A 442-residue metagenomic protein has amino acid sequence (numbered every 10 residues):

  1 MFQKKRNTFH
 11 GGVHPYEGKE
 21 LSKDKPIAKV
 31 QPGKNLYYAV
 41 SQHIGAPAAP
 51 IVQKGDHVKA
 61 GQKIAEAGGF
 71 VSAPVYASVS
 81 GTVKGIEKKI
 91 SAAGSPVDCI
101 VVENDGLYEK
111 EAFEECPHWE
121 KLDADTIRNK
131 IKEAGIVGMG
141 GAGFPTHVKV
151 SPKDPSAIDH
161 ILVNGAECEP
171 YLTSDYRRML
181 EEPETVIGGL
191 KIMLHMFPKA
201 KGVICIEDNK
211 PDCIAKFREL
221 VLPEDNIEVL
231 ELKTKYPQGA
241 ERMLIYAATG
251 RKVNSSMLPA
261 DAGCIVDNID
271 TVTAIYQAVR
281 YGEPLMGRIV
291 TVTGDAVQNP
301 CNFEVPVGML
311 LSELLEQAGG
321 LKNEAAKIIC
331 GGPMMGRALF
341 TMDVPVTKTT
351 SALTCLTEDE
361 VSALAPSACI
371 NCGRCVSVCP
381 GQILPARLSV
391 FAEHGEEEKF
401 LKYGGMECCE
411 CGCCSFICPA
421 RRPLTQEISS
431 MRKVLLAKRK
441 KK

Functional and structural regions predicted by a protein language model:
M1-I51: N-terminal, Lys/Arg-enriched amphipathic/low-complexity engagement segments that precede the first folded domain
A48-H57, G61: Short histidine-centered loop motifs in beta-beta connectors
V58-S72, E87, V97-N104: Short hydrophobic beta/alpha edge segments that flank linear recognition/processing sites
G81-V83: Conserved hydrophobic positions within beta-strands
G85-F144, K153-S156, P211: Acidic low-complexity segments
K110, G138, I161-D175, A296: Gly-rich Lys/Arg/Thr-decorated short loops/hinges at beta-loop-alpha junctions or inter-strand turns that position
K199-L311, Q317-K322, G332: Hydrophobic alpha-helical positions that pack around
T350-P366, V376, P380-K442: Ferredoxin-type iron-sulfur electron-transfer modules in oxidoreductases and energy-metabolism complexes
